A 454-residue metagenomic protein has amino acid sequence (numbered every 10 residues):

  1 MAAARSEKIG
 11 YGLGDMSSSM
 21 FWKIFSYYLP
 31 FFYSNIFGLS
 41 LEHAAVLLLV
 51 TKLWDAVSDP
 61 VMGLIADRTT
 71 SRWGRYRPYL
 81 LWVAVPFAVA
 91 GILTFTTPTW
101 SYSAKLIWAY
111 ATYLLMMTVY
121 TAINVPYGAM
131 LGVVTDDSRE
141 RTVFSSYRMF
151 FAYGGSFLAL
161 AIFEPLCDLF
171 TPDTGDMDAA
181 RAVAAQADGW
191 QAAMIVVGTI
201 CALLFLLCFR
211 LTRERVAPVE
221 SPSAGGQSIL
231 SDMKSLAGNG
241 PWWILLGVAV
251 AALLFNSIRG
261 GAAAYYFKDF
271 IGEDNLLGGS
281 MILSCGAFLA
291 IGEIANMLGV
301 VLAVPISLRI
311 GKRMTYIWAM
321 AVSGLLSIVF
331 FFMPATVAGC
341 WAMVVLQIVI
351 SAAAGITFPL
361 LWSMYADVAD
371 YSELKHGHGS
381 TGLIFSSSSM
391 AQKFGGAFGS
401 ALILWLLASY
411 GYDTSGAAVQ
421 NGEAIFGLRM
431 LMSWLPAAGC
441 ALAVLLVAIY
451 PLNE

Functional and structural regions predicted by a protein language model:
M1-E454: Membrane-embedded alpha-helical bundles of multi-pass transporters/translocases, especially carrier/permease families
